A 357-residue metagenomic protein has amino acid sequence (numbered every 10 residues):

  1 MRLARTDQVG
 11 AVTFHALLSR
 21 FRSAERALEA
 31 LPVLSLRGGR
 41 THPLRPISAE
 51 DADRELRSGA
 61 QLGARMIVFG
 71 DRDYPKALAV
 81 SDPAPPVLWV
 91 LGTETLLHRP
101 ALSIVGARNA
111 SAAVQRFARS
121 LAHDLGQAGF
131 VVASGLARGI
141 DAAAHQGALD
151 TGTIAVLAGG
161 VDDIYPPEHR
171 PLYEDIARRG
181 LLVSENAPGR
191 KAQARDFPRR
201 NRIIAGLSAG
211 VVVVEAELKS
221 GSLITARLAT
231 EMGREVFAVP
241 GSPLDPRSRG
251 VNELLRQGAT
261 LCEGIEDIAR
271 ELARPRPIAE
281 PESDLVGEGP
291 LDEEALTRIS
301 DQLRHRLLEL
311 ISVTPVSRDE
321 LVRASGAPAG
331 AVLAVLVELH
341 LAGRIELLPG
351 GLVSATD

Functional and structural regions predicted by a protein language model:
M1-D73, A331, A342-G350, T356-D357: Short, small/acidic-rich helices and loops at N termini and domain boundaries of DNA replication/processing enzymes
V68-D357: Glycine-biased, small-residue-rich flexible motifs in mid-sequence functional cores and linkers
